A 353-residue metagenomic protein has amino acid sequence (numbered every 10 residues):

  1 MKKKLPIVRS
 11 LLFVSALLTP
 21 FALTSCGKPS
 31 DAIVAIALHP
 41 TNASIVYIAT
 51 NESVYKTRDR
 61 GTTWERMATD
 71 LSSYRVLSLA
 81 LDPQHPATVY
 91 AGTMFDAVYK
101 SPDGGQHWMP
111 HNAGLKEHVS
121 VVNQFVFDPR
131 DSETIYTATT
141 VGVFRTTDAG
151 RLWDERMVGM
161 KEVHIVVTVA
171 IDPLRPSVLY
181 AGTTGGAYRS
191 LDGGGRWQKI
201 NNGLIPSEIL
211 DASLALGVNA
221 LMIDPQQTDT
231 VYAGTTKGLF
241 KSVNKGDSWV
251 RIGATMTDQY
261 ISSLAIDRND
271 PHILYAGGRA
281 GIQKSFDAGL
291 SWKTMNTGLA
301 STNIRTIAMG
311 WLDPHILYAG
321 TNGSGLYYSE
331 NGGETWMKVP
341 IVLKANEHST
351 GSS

Functional and structural regions predicted by a protein language model:
K2-P6, L11-S353: Extracellular glycan-interacting surfaces
